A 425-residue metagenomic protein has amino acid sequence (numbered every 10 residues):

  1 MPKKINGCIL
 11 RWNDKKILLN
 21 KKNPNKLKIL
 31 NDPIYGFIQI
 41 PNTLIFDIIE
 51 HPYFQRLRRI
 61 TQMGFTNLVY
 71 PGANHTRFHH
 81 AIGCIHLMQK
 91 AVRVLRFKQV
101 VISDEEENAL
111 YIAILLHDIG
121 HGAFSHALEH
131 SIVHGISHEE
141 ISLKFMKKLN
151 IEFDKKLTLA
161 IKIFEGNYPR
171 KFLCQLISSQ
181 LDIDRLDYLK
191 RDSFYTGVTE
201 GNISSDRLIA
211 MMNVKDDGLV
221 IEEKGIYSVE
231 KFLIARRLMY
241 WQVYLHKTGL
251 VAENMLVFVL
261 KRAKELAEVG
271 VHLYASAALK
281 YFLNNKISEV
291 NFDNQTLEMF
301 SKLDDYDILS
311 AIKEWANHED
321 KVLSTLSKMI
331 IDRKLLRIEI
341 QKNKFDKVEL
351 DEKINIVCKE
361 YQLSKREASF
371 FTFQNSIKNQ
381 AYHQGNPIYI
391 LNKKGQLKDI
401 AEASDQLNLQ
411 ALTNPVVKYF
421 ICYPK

Functional and structural regions predicted by a protein language model:
P2-A109, A123-E129, V133-K425: Histidine-centered, transition-metal-coordinating active-site segments
L110-I114: N-terminal accessory alpha/beta regions
L116, G120-H121: Short active-site segment of divalent metal-dependent hydrolases/proteases that encodes the spacing between
